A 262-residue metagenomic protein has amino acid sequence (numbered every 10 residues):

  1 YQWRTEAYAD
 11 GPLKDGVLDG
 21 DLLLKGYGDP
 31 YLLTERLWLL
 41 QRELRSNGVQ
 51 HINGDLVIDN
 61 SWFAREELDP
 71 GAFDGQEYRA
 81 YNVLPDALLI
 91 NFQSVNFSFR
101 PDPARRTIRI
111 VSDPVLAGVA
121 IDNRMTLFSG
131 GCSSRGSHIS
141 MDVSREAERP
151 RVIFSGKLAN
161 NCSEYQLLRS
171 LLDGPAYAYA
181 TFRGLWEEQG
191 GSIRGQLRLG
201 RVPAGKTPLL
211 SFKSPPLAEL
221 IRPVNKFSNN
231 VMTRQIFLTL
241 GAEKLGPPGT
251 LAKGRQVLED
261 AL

Functional and structural regions predicted by a protein language model:
Y1-L262: Conserved serine DD-peptidase/penicillin-binding transpeptidase domain and beta-lactam-recognizing active-site
